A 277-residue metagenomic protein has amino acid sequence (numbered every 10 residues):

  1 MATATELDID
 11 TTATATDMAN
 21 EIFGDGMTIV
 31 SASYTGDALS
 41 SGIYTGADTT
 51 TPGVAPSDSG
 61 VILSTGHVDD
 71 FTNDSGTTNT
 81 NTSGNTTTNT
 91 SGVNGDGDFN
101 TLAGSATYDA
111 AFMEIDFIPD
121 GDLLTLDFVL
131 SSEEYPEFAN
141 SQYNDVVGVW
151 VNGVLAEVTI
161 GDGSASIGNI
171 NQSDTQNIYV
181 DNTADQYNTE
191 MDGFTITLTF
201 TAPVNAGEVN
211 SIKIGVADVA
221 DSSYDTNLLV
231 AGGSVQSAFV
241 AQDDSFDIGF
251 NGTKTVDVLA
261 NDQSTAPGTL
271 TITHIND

Functional and structural regions predicted by a protein language model:
M1-A4, G232-G268: Extracellular interdomain linkers/hinges and stalk-like, low-complexity segments in secreted or single-pass
M1-V240: Aromatic (Trp/Tyr/Phe) and Gly/Pro-enriched flexible surface segments
H274-D277: Short, solvent-exposed loop/linker segments at beta-strand-coil boundaries, enriched for Pro/Gly and Ser/Thr
